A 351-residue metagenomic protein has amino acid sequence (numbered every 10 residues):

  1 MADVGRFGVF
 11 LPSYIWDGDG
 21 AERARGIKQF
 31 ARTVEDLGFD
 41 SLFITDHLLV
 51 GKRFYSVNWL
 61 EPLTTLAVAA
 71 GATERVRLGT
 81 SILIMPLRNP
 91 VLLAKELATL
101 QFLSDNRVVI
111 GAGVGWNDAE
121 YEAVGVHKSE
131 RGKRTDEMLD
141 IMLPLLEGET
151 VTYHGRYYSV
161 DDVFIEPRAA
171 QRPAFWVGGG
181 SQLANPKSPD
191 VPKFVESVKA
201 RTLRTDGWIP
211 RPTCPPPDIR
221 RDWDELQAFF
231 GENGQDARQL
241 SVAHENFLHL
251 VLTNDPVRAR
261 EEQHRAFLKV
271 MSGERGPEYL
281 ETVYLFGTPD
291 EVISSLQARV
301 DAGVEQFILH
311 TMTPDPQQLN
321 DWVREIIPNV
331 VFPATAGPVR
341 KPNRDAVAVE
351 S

Functional and structural regions predicted by a protein language model:
M1-S351: Active-site-adjacent structural elements that line small-molecule/cofactor binding pockets in enzymes
